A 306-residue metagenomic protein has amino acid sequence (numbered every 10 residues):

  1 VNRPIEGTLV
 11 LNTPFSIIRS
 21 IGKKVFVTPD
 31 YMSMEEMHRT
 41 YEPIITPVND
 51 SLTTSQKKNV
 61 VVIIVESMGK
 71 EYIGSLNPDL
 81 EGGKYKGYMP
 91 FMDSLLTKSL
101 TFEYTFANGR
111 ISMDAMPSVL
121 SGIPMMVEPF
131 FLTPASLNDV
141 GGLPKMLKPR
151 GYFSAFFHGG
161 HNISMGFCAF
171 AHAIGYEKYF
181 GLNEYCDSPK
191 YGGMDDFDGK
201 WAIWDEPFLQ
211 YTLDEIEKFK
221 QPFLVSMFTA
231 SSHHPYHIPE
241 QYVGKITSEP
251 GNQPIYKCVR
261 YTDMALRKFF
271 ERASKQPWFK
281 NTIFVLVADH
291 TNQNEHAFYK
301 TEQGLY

Functional and structural regions predicted by a protein language model:
V1-S51: Membrane-interface segments at or immediately adjacent to transmembrane helices that form the boundary between
R39-Y306: Solvent-exposed soluble domains appended to multi-pass membrane proteins
